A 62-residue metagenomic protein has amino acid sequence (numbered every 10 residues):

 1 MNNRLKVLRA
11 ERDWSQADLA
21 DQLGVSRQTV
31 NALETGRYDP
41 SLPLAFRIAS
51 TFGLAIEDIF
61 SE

Functional and structural regions predicted by a protein language model:
M1-E11: A short, Lys/Arg-rich alpha-helix, primarily the initiator
K6, A17, F46: Residues within the helices of the helix-turn-helix
A10, D21, S50: Alpha-helical residues within the helix-turn-helix
D13-A32: Short alpha-helical DNA-recognition segment
E34, F60: DNA major-groove recognition helix of helix-turn-helix
P43-D58: DNA major-groove recognition helix of helix-turn-helix/homeodomain DNA-binding modules
